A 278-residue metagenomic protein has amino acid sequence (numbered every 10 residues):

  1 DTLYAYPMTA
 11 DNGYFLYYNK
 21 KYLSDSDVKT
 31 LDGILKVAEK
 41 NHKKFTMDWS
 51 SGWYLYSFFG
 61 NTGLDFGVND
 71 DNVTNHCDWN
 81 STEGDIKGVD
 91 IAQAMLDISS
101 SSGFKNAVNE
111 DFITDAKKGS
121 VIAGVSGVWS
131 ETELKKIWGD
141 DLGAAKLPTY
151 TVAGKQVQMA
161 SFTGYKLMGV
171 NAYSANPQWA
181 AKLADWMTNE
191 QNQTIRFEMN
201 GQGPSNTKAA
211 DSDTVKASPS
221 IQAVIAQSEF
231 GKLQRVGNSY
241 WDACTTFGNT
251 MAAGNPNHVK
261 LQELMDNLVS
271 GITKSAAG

Functional and structural regions predicted by a protein language model:
D1-K29, W49-N75, F162-V170, D242-T250: Periplasmic solute-binding protein
K20, L35-E39, Y56, A92-L96 (+6 more regions): Non-transmembrane alpha-helical segments in soluble domains of secreted/periplasmic/extracellular proteins
Y22, K36-K40, D97, E110-G124 (+3 more regions): Short helices/loops that flank or line small-molecule/ion binding pockets
M47, A107-V108, V125-G127: Short beta-strand and adjacent tight-turn residues that come in two discontinuous sequence segments and form the edges
T74-A107: Glycine-centered hinge/linker elements that transmit conformational signals in sensory and ligand-binding systems
I122-G127, G143-A145: Paired acidic/hydrophobic, glycine-rich loop segments that form the ligand-binding mouth/hinge of periplasmic-binding
K136-M199: Extracytoplasmic/periplasmic substrate-recognition and gating elements
F162, M199-G203, K208, P219-K274: C-terminal capping/gating helix-and-loop segments adjacent to ligand/active sites or protein-protein/ligand interfaces
